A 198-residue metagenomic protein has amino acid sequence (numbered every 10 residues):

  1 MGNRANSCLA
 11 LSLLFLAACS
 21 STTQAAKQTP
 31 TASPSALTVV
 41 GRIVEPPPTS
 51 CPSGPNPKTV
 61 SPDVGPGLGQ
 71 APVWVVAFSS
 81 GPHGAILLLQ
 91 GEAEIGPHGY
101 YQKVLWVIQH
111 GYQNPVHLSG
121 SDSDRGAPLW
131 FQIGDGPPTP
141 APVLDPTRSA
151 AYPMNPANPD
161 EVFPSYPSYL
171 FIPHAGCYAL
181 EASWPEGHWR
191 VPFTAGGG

Functional and structural regions predicted by a protein language model:
M1-L9: Bacterial N-terminal signal peptides that target proteins for export
L16-A18: C-terminal motif of bacterial Sec signal peptides marking the signal peptidase cleavage site
S20-T22: Bacterial signal peptide processing site
K27-P173, S183-W184, H188-G198: Contiguous segments within soluble domain cores/interaction surfaces
Y178-A182: Short, aromatic- and glycine-rich surface loops/edge beta-strands on solvent-exposed regions
